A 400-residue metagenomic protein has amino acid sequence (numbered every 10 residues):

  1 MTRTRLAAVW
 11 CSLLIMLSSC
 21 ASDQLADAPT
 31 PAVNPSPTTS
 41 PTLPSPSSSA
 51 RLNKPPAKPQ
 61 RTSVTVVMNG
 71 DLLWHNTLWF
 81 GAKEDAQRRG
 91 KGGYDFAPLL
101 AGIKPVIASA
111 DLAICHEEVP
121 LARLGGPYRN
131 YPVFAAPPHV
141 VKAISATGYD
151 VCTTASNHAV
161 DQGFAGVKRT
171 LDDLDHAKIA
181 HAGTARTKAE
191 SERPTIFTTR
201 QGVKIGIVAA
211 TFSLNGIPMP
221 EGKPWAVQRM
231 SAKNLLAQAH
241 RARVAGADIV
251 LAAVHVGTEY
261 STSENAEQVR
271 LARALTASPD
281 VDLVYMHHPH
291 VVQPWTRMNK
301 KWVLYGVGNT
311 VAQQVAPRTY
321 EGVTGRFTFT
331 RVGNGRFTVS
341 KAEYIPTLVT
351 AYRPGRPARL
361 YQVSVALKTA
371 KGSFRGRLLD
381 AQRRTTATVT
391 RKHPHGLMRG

Functional and structural regions predicted by a protein language model:
M1-L13: N-terminal export and membrane-targeting signals
M16-S19: C-terminal motif of bacterial Sec signal peptides marking the signal peptidase cleavage site
A21-G400: Acidic, metal/ion-coordinating pockets
